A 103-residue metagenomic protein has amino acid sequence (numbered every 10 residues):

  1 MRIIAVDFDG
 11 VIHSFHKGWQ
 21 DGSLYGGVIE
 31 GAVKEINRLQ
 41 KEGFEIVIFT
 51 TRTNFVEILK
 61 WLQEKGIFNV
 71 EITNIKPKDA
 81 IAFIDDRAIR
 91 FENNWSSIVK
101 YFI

Functional and structural regions predicted by a protein language model:
M1-I103: HAD-like aspartate-dependent phosphatase fold
